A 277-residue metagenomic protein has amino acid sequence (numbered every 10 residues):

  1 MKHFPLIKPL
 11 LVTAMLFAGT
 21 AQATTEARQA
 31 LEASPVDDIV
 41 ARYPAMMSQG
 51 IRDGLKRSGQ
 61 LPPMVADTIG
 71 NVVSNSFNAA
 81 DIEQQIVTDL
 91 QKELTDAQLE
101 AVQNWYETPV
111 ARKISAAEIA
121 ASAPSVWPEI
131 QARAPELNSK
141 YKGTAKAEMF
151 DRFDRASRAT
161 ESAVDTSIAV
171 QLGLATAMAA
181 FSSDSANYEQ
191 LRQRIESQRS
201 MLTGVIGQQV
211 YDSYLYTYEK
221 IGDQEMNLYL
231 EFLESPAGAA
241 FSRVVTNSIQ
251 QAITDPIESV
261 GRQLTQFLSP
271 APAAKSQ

Functional and structural regions predicted by a protein language model:
M1-L10: Bacterial N-terminal signal peptides that target proteins for export
T13, A18-T20: N-terminal signal peptide c-region/cleavage motif recognized by signal peptidases
T24-K56, K140-A169: Immediate post-signal-peptide N-terminus of mature secreted/exported proteins
T24-L31, P44, S48, G70 (+11 more regions): Extracytoplasmic/secreted envelope proteins and their assembly/folding machinery, especially bacterial periplasmic
R42-I82: N-terminal, post-signal-peptide region of Sec/Tat-exported proteins
V72, S76-V164: Acidic/His-rich structured neighborhood in mature extracellular/periplasmic domains
A123-E219: Extended amphipathic alpha-helical interaction segments
T203-Q277: A cross-kingdom marker for long, charged
